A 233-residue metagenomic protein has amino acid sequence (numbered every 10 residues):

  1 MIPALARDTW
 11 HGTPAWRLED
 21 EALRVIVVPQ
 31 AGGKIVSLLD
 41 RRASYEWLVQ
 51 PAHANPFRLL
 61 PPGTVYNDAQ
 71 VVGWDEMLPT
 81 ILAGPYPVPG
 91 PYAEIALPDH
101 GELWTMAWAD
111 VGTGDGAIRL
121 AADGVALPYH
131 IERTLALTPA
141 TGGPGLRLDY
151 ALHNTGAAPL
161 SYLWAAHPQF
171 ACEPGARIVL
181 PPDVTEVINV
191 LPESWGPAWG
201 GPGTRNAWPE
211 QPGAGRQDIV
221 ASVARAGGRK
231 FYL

Functional and structural regions predicted by a protein language model:
M1-R147, T155-L163, P168-L233: Surface-exposed acidic/polar loop and edge beta-strand patches at domain peripheries
